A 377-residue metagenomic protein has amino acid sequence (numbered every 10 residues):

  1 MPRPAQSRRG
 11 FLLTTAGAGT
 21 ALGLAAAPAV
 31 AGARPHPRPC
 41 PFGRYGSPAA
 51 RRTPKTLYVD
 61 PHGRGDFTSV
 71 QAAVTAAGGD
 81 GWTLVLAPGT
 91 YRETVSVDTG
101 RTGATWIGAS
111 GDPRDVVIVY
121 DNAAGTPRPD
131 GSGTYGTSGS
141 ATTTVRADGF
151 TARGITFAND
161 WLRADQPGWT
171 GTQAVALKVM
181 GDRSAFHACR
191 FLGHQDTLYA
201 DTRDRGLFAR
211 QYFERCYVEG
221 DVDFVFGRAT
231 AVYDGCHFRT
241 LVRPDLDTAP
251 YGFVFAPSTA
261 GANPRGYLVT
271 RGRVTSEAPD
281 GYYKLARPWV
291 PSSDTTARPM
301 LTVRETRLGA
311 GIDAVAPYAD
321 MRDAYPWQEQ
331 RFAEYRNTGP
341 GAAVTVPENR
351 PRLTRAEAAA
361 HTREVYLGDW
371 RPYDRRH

Functional and structural regions predicted by a protein language model:
M1-Q6, T15-L24, G32-A33: N-terminal secretory signal peptides
L13-T14, S69: Intrinsically disordered, low-complexity segments enriched in polar/charged small residues
G23-A26, P244: Short amphipathic alpha-helical interaction/hinge segments
P28-V30, V74: Short, intrinsically disordered, low-complexity terminal segments
V30, H36-P37: Compositionally biased low-complexity segments, especially N-terminal hydrophobic helices that form the hydrophobic
P37-H377: Sequence-level preference for short, compositionally simple segments enriched in small aliphatic or small polar residues
